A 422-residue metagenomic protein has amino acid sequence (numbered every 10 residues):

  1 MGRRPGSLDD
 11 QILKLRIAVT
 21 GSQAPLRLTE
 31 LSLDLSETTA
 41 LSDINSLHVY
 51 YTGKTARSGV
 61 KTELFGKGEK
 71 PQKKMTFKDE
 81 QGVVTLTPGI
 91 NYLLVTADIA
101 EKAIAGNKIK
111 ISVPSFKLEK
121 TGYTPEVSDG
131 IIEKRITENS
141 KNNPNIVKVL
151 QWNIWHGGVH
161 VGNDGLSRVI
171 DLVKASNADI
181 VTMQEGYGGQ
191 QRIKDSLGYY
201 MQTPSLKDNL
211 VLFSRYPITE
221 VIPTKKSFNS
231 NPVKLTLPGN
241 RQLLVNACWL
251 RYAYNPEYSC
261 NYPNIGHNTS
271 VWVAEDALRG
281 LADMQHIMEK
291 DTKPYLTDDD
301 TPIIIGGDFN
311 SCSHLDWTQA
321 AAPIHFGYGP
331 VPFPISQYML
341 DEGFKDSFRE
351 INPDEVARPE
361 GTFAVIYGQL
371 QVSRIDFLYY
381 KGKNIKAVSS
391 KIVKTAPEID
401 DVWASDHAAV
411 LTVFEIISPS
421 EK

Functional and structural regions predicted by a protein language model:
M1-S140: Exposed, polar/acidic Ser/Thr-rich sequence context and nearby capping/turn residues that mark flexible linkers
D34, Y50, Q184, E350 (+1 more regions): Conserved residues at the C-terminal ends of beta-strands
I136-D171, R215-K422: Active-site regions of metal-assisted phosphoester/phosphodiester hydrolases, unifying DNase/endonuclease modules
V169-T182: Proline-aspartate-enriched helix->loop->beta-strand connector
Y187-Q190, L210, F309-C312: Acidic helix-start/capping segments at beta-turn-to-alpha-helix junctions
Y199-L206, I222: Short hydrophobic/aromatic-enriched beta-strand-loop microsegments
S205-L210, K226: Short, acidic/turn-prone active-site loops that include or flank metal/cofactor- and phosphate-binding residues
